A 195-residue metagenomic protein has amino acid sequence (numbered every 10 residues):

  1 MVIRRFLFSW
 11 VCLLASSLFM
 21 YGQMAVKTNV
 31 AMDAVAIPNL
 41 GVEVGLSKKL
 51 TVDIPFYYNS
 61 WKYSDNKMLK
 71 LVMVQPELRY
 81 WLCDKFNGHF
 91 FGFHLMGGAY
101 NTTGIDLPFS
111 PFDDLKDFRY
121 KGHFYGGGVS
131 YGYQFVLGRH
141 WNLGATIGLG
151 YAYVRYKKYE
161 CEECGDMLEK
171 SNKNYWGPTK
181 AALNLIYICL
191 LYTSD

Functional and structural regions predicted by a protein language model:
M1-R5: Positively charged n-region of N-terminal signal peptides that target proteins for export
S9-S17: Bacterial N-terminal signal peptides
L18-G22: Sec/Tat signal peptide C-region and signal peptidase I cleavage site
Q23-A31: Cleaved targeting-peptide boundary
A31-D33, Y57-N59, H94-G98, G148-A152 (+1 more regions): Outer-membrane beta-barrel pore domains and translocons
V44-A145, A182: Gram-negative (and chloroplast) outer-membrane scaffold detector with strong preference for beta-barrel transmembrane
E169-G177: Individual transmembrane alpha-helices with interfacial aromatic-anchor signatures
Y192-D195: Conserved small/polar residues in nucleotide/adenosyl-binding loops
